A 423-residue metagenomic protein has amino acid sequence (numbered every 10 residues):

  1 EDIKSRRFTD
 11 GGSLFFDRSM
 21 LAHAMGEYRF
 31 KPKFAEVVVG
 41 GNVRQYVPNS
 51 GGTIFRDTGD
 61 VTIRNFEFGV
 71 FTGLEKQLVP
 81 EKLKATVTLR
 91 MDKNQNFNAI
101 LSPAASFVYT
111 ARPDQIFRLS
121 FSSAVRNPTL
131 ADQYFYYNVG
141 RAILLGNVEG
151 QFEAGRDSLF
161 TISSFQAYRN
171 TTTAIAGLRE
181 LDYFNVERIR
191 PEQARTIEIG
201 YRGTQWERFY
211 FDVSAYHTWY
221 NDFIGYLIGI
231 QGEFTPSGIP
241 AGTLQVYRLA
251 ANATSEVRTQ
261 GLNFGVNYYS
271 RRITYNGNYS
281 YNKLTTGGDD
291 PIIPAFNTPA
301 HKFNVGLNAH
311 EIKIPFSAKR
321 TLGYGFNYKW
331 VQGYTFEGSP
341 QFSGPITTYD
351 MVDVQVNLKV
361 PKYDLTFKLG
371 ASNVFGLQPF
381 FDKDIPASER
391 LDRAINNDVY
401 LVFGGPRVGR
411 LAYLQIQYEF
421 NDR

Functional and structural regions predicted by a protein language model:
E1-F97, D212, N276: Face-selective signature of the C-terminal outer-membrane beta-barrel domain
R18-A22, T62-F68, A99-L101, Q193-I197 (+6 more regions): Residues that define the transmembrane beta-barrel architecture of outer-membrane proteins
A24-F30, V70-K76, A105-Y109, I199-G203 (+8 more regions): Residues on the lipid-exposed face of transmembrane beta-strands in outer-membrane beta-barrel proteins
R29-A35, L78-L83, P113-D114, W206-R208 (+4 more regions): Short loop/turn motifs that connect adjacent beta-strands in outer-membrane beta-barrel proteins
V39-Q45, V87-M91, L119-S123, D132 (+6 more regions): Transmembrane beta-barrel strands of outer-membrane/channel proteins
L78, Y210-G338, Q415-D422: Gram-negative outer-membrane beta-barrel transporters
V125-R126, N138, K329-E337, L358-R423: C-terminal beta-signal and adjacent terminal beta-strands/loops of Gram-negative outer-membrane beta-barrel proteins
G150-V246: Membrane-embedded beta-barrel scaffold of Gram-negative outer-membrane proteins
